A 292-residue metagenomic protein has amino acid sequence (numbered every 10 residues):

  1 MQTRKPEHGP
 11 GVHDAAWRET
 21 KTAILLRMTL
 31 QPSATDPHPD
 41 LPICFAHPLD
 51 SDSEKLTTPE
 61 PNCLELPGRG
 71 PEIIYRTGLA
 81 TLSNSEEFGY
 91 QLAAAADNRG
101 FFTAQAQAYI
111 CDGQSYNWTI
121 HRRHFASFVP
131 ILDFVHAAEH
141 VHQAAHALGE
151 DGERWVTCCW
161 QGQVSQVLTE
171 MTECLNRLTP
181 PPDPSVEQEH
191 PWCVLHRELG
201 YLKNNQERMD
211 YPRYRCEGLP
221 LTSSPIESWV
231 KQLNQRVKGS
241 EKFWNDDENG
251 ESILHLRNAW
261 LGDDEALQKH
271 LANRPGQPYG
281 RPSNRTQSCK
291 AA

Functional and structural regions predicted by a protein language model:
M1-A292: Catalytic center-proximal scaffold of phosphoryl-transfer enzymes
